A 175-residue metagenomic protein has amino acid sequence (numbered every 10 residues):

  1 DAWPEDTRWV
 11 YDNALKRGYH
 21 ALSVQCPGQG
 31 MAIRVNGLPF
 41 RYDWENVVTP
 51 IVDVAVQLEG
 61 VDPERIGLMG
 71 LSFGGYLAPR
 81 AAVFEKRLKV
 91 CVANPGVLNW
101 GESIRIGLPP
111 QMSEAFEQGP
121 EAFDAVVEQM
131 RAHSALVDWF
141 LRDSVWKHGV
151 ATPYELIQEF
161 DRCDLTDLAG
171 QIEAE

Functional and structural regions predicted by a protein language model:
A2-D12: The serine-hydrolase catalytic nucleophile loop
A14-A32: Conserved alpha/beta-hydrolase
C26, V92-E102: Active-site nucleophile loop of the alpha/beta-hydrolase fold
Q29-R41, E102: Serine-hydrolase catalytic machinery in alpha/beta-hydrolase-like enzymes
L38-G67, L77-R80: Alpha/beta-hydrolase active-site loop
M69-K86, C91-A93: Short glycine-enriched nucleophile-adjacent loop and the immediately C-terminal alpha-helix near the catalytic center
W100-R142: Helix-rich cap/lid subdomain of alpha/beta-hydrolase
A132-E175: Serine-hydrolase catalytic core
